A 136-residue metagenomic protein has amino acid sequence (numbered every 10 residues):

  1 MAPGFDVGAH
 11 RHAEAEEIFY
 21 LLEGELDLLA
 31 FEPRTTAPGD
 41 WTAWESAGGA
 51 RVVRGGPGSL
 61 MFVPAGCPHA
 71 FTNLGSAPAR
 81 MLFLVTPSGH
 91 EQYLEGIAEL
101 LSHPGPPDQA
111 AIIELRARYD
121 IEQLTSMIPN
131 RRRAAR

Functional and structural regions predicted by a protein language model:
M1-A13: Conserved short histidine dyad/triad with adjacent acidic residue
H10-R11, E16-L21, V52-V53, L60: His/acidic/aromatic-lined binding-pocket segments of jelly-roll/cupin-type domains and related regulatory beta-sandwich
R11, L22, A30-E32, A65 (+2 more regions): Residue-level recognition of conserved beta-strand positions in structured domain cores
I18, E25-D27, P68, P78: Structural motif
E25, E32-H69: Short acidic-glycine-tyrosine-enriched beta hairpin
L29, Y93: Residues that scaffold the ATP/ADP-binding catalytic core of kinase and kinase-like folds
R54-S59, A65-E91: Ligand-binding loop in jelly-roll beta-barrel domains
G96-R136: Acidic/histidine-enriched, glycine/proline-rich intrinsically disordered or flexible terminal extensions
